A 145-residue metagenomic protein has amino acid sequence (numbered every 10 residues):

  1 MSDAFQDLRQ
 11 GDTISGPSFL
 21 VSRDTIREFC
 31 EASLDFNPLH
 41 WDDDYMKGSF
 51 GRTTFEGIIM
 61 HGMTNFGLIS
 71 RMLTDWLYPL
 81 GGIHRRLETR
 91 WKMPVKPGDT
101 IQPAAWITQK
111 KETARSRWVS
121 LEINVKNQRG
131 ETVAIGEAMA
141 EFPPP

Functional and structural regions predicted by a protein language model:
M1-I83, P145: Hot-dog-fold acyl-thioester-processing enzymes
M1-T13, K96-P145: HotDog/MaoC-like acyl-thioester-processing domains
S33-L34, Y45-M46, H84-R86, A114-R115 (+2 more regions): Short, charged/polar low-complexity linear motifs in solvent-exposed/disordered segments
M46-G51, T89, A134-M139: Short C-terminal domain-edge/linker segments immediately following a structured domain
D75-P97: Mid-chain, well-packed structural core segment of small domains
